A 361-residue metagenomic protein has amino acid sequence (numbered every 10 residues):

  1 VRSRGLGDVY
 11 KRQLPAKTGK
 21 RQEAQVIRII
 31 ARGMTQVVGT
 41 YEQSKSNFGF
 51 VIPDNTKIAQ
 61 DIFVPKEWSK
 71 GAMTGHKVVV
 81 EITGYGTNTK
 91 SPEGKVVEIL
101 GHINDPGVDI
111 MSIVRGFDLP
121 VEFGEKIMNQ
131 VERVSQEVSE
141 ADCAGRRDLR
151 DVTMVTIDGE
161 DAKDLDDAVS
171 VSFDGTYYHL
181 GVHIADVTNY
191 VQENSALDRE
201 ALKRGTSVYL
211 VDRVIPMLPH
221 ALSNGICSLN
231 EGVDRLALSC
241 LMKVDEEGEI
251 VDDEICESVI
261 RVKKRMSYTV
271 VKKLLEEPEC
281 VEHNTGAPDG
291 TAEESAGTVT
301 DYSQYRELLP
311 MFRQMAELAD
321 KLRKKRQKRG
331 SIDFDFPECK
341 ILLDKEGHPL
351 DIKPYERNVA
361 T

Functional and structural regions predicted by a protein language model:
V1-L6, Y10: Single conserved hydrophobic/aromatic residue that forms the stacking wall/gate of nucleotide- or nucleobase-binding
G7, G75, V96, I157 (+1 more regions): A residue-level signal for conserved active-site and pocket-lining positions in enzyme catalytic cores
K11-G33, V80-T83: Short boundary/loop segments of OB/S1/cold-shock single-stranded nucleic-acid-binding domains
R28-S46: Structural detector for short beta-strands of small beta-barrel domains
N47-V51: Short aromatic-glycine-enriched beta-strand elements
T56-G71: Beta-strand/loop nucleic-acid-binding surfaces
S69, G84-G86, S112, G116-L119 (+1 more regions): Electropositive polyanion-binding surfaces
M73-D109, I113-G116: Extended, highly charged clamp/arch subdomains and adjacent linkers that form or line substrate-binding channels
